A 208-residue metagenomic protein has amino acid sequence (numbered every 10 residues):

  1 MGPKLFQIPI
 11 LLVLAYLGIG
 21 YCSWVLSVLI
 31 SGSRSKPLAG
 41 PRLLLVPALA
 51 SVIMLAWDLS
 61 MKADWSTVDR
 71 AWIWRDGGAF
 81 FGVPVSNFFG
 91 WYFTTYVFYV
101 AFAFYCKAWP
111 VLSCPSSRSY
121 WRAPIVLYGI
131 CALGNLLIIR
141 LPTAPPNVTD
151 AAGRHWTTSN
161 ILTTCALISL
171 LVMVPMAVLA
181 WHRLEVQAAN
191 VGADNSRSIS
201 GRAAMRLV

Functional and structural regions predicted by a protein language model:
M1-V208: Aromatic-rich, lipid-facing transmembrane alpha helices and their immediate juxtamembrane interface loops in integral
